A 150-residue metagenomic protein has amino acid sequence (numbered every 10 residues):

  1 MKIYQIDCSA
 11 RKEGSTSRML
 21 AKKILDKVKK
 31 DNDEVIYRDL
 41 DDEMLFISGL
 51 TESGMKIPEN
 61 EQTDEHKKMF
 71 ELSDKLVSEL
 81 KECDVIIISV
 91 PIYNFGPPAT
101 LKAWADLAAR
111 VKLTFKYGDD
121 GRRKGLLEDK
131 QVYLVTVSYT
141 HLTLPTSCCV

Functional and structural regions predicted by a protein language model:
M1-V90, F95-A103, A109-R110: N-terminal beta1-alpha1-beta2 submodule of the flavodoxin-like/Rossmannoid cofactor-binding fold
P91-Y93, D120, V137-S138: Histidine- and/or cysteine-centered catalytic micro-motif in compact active-site loops
A108-R123: Short, acidic/small-residue loops that bind anionic groups at enzyme active sites
K124-D129: Short, conserved loop/helix-junction motifs that constitute active-site signature segments in enzyme catalytic cores
Q131-Y139: Active-site segments of SGNH/GDSL-like serine hydrolases that catalyze O-acetyl group transfer/hydrolysis on lipids
T140-T146: Conserved small/polar residues in nucleotide/adenosyl-binding loops
C149-V150: Secreted/luminal cysteine- and crosslink-motif detector
